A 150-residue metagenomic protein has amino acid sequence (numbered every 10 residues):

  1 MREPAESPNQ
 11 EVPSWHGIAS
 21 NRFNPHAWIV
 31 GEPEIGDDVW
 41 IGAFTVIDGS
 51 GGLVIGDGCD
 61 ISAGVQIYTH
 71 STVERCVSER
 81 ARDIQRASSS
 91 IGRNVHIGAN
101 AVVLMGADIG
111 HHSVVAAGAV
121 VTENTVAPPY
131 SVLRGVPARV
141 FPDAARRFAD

Functional and structural regions predicted by a protein language model:
R2-P8, R22-I35, W40-D108, N124-V126 (+3 more regions): Flexible, glycine/small-residue-enriched loop-and-beta-strand segment within the central core of proteins
A19: Active-site pocket-shaping loop/turn-to-helix segments
